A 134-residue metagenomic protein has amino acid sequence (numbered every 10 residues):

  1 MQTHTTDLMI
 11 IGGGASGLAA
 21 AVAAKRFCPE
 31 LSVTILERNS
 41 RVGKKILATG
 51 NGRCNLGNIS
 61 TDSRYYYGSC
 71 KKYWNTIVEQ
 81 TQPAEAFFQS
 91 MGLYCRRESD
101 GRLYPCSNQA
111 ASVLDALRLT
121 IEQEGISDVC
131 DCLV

Functional and structural regions predicted by a protein language model:
Q2-S16, T34: Beta1/beta-strand and adjacent pyrophosphate-binding region of the FAD-binding site in flavoprotein oxidoreductases
M9, K25-N51: Glycine-rich FAD pyrophosphate-binding loop
M9-I11, L36, V129, L133-V134: Short hydrophobic core segments
G17-A21: Short glycine/serine/threonine-rich phosphate/pyrophosphate-binding segments that cradle anionic phosphate groups
V22, R26, L119: Short, well-ordered alpha-helices that flank and scaffold nucleotide-derived cofactor binding pockets
S40, T61, L133: Residues that form or immediately flank small-molecule/cofactor binding pockets and catalytic motifs
G50-D100: Glycine-rich active-site loop/strand segments that organize a redox cofactor
V78-V134: Feature captures the FAD/FMN-dependent oxidoreductase FAD-binding
